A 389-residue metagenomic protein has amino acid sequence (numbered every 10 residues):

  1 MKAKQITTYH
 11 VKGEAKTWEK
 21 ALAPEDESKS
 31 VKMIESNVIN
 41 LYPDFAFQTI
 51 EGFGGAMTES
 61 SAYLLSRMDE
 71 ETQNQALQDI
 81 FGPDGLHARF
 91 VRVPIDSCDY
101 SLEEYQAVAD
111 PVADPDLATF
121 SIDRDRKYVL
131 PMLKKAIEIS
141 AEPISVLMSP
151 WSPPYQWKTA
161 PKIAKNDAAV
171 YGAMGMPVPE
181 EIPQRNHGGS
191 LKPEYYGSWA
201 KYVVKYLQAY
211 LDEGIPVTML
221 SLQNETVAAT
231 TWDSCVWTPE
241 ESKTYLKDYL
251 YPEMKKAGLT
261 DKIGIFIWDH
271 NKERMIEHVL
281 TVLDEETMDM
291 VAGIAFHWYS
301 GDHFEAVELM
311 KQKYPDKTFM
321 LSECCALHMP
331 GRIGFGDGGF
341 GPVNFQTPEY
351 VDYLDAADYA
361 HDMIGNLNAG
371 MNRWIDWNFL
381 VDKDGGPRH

Functional and structural regions predicted by a protein language model:
M1-E27: N-terminal zymogen propeptides
W18-V217, T238, D248: N-terminal catalytic cores of secreted or lumenal carbohydrate-active enzymes
A46-I50, D84-L86, I139-A141, G258-T260 (+3 more regions): Extracellular/periplasmic catalytic domains that process cell-envelope and extracellular macromolecules
G55, H87, V146, L220 (+3 more regions): Conserved, mostly hydrophobic/aromatic
D96-S97, P150-Y155, Q223, N271 (+2 more regions): Short glycine-enriched loops at secondary-structure junctions
Q106-D110, P161-N166, C235-T238, T281-L283 (+4 more regions): Short secondary-structure boundary/capping segments
Y195-R332, A357: Active-site neighborhood of glycoside hydrolase catalytic domains
E323-H389: Aromatic/acidic polysaccharide-binding cleft in carbohydrate-active enzymes
